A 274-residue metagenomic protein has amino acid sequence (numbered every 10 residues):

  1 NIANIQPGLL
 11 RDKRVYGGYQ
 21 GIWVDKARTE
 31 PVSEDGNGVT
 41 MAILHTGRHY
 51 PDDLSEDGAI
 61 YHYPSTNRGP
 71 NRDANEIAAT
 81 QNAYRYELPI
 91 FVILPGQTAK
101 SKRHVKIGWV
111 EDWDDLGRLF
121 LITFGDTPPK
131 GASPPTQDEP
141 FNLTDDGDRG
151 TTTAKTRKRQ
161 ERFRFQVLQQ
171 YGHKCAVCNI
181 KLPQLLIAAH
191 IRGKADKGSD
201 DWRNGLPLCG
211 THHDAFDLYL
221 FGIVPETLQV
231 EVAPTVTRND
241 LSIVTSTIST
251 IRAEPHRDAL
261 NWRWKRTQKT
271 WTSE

Functional and structural regions predicted by a protein language model:
N4-G96: Acidic, glycine-rich low-complexity segments with interspersed aromatic residues
Y86-I90, K106, R118-F120: Generic beta-strand structural signal
P95-T98, G193-K194: Short beta-turn/strand-loop junction motif enriched in small, turn-promoting residues
A99-S101, A215: Short glycine/serine/proline-enriched coil/turn segments at secondary-structure junctions
S101-D114: Short beta-strand-centered aromatic/proline hotspots
W113-F165, Q169-L186: A short mid-domain helix/strand-loop element embedded in enzyme catalytic domains that forms or borders the active-site
G147-D148, T152, K158-R162, Q169-Q170 (+2 more regions): A detector for short metal-coordination/catalytic motifs
